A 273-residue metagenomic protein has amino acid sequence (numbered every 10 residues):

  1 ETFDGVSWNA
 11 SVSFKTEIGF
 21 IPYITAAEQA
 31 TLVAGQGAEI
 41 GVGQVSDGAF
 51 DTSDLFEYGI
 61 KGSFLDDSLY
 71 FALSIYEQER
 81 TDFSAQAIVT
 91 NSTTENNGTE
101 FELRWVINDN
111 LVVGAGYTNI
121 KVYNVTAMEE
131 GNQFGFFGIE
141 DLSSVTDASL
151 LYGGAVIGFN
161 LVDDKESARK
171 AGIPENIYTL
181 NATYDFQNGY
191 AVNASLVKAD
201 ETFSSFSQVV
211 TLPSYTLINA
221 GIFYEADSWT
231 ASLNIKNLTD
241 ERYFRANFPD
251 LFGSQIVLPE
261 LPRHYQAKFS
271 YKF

Functional and structural regions predicted by a protein language model:
E1, A38-D47, S84-T90, N96-E100 (+4 more regions): Extracellular loop and loop/strand-boundary signature of outer-membrane beta-barrel proteins
E1-Q78, N96, V106-N108, T118 (+1 more regions): Structural signature of Gram-negative outer-membrane beta-barrels, strongest in the C-terminal barrel of TonB-dependent
T2-V6, T52-F56, E77, T93-T99 (+3 more regions): Residues that define the transmembrane beta-barrel architecture of outer-membrane proteins
E17-G19, F64-S68, V106-N110, V122 (+5 more regions): Strand-connecting loop/turn motifs
P22-I24, L69-L73, V113-A115, L180 (+4 more regions): Transmembrane beta-strands of outer-membrane beta-barrel proteins
A34-G43, D82-V89, I120, V125-N132 (+3 more regions): Outer-membrane beta-barrel translocator domains and adjoining extracellular loop/strand segments of Gram-negative
E77-E79, N91-F206, K268-K272: Gram-negative outer-membrane beta-barrel transporters
K198-S205, F223-F273: C-terminal beta-signal and adjacent terminal beta-strands/loops of Gram-negative outer-membrane beta-barrel proteins
